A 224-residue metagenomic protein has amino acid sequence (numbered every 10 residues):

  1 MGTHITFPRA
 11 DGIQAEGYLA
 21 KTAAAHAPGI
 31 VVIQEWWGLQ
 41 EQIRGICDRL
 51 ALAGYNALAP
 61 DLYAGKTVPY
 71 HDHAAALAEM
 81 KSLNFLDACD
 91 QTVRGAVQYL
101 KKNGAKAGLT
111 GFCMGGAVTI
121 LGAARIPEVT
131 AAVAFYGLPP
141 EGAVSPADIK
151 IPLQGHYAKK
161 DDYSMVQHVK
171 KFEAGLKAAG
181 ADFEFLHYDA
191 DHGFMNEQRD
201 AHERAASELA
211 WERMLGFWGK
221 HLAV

Functional and structural regions predicted by a protein language model:
M1-V224: N-terminal cap/leader regions of alpha/beta-hydrolase-fold enzymes, predominantly small-molecule hydrolases
